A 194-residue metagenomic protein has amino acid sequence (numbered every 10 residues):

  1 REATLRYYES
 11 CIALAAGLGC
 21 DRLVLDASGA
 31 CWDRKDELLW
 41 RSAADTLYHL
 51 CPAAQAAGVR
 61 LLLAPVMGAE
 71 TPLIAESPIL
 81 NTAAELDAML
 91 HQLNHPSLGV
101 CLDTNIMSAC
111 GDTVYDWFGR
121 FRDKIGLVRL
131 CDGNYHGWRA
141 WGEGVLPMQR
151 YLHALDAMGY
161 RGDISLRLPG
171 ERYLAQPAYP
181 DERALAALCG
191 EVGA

Functional and structural regions predicted by a protein language model:
R1-G99, A109: Active-site acidic/histidine proton-transfer and metal-coordination neighborhood in alpha/beta enzyme cores
C20-D21, A83-A194: Histidine-acidic metal/acid-base catalytic patches
